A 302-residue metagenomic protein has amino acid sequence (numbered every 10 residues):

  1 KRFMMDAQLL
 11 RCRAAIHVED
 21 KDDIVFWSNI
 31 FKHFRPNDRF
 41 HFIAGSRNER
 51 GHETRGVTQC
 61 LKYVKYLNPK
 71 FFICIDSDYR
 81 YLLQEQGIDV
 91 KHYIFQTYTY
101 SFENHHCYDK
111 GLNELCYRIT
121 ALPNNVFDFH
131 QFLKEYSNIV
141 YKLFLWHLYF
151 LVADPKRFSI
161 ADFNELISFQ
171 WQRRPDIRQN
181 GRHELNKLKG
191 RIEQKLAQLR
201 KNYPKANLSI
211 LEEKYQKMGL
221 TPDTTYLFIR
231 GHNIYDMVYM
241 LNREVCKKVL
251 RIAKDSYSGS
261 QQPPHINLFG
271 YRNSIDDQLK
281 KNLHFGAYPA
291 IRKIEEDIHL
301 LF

Functional and structural regions predicted by a protein language model:
K1-F302: Acidic, divalent-metal-binding catalytic cores of TOPRIM and closely related two-metal-ion phosphodiester/pyrophosphate
